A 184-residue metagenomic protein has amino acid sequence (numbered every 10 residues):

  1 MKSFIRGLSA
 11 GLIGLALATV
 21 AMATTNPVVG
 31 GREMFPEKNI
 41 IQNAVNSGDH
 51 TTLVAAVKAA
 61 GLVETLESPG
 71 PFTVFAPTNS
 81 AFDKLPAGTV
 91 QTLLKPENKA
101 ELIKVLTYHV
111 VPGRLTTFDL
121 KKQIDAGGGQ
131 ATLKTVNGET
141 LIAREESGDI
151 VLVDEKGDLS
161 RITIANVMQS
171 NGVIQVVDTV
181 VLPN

Functional and structural regions predicted by a protein language model:
M1-R6: Positively charged n-region of N-terminal signal peptides that target proteins for export
S9-V20: Bacterial N-terminal signal peptides
M22-N184: Mature, structured domains of secreted/extracytosolic soluble proteins
